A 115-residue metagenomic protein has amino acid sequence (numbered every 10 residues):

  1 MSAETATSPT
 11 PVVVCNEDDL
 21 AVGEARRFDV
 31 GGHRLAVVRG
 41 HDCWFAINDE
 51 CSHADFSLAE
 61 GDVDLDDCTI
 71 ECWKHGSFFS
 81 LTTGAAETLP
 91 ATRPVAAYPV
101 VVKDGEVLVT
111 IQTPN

Functional and structural regions predicted by a protein language model:
M1-P11, E17, A21, Q112: A boundary/linker detector
D19-N115: Rieske [2Fe-2S] iron-sulfur-binding domain
